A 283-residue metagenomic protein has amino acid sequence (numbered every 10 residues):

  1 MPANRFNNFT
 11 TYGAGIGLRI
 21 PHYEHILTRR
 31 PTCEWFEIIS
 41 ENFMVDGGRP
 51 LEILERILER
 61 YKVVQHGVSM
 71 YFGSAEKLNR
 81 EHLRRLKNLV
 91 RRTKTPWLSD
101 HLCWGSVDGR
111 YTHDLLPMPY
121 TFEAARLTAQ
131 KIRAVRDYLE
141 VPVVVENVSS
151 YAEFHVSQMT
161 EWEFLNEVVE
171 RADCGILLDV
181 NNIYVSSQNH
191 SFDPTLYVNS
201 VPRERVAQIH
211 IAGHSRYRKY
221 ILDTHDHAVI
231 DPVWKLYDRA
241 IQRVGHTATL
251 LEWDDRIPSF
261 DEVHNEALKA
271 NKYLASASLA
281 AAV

Functional and structural regions predicted by a protein language model:
M1-N88: N-terminal pre-domain/capping segments
Y23-L27, F154-E170, S186-N199, D261-H264: Distinct, well-ordered alpha-helical segments
H25-P31, G48-Q65, E81-P96, R133-Y138 (+3 more regions): Acidic (Asp/Glu)-rich catalytic clusters
F36, L98, V143, D179 (+2 more regions): Conserved, mostly hydrophobic/aromatic
S40-E52, Y71-E81, Y151-M159, Y184-S191 (+2 more regions): Acidic-and-aromatic substrate-binding clefts and catalytic sites of carbohydrate-active enzymes
G47, K77, L115-T121, A125 (+1 more regions): Gly/Pro-rich active-site loop or hairpin
N79-I176: Active-site acidic/histidine proton-transfer and metal-coordination neighborhood in alpha/beta enzyme cores
F260-A282: C-terminal helical cap(s) of enzyme catalytic domains, especially alpha/beta-barrels
